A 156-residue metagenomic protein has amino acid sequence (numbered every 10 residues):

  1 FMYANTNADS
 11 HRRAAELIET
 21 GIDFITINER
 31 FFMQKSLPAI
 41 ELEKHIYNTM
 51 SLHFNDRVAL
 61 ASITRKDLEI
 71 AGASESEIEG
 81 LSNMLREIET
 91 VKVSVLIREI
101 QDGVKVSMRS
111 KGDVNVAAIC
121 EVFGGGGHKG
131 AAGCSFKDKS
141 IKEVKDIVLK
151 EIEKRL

Functional and structural regions predicted by a protein language model:
F1-V122, G127-L156: Hydrophobic helix-and-loop "lid/oligomerization" segment in the mid-to-C-terminal part of catalytic domains
